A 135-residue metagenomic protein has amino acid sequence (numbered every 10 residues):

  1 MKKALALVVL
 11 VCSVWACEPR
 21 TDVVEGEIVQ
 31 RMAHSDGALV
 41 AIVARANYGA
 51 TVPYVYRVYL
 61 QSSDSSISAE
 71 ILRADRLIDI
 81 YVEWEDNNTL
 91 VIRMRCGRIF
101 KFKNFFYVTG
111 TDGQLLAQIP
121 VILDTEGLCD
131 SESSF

Functional and structural regions predicted by a protein language model:
A4, A74-F135: Acidic, small-residue rich beta-repeat scaffolds with periodic aromatic anchors
L5-V9: Sec-dependent signal peptide hydrophobic core
W15-A16: C-terminal motif of bacterial Sec signal peptides marking the signal peptidase cleavage site
V23-V24, L72-A74: Surface loop/turn motifs at the tips and blade-to-blade linkers of beta-strand repeat domains
V24-Q61: N-terminal secretory signal peptides
E27, S66-I71: A beta-rich soluble binding module of mature secreted/lumenal proteins
A46, S63, R95-G97: Solvent-exposed coil/turn segments that connect beta secondary-structure elements in extracytoplasmic/periplasmic
Y59-S68, T111-Q114: Surface-exposed loop/turn elements that mediate protein-protein interactions on large endomembrane-trafficking
